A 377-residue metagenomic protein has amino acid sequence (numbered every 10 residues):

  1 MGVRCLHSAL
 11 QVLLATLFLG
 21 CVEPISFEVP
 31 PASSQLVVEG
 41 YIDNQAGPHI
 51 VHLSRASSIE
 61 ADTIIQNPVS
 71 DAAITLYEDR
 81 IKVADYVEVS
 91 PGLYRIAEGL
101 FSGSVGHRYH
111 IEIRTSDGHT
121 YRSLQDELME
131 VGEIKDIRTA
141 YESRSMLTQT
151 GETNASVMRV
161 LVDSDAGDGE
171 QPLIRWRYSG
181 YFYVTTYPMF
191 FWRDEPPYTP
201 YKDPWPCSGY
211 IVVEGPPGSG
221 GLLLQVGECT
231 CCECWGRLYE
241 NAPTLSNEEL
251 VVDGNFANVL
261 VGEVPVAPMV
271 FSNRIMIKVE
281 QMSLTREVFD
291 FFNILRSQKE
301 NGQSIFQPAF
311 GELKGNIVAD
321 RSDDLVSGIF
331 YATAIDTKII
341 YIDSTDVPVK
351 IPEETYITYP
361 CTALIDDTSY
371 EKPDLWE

Functional and structural regions predicted by a protein language model:
M1-L10: Bacterial N-terminal signal peptides that target proteins for export
Q11-A15: Hydrophobic alpha-helical membrane-embedded or membrane-associated segments
L17-G20: C-terminal motif of bacterial Sec signal peptides marking the signal peptidase cleavage site
V22-E377: A sequence/structural signal for flexible, mid-protein segments enriched in small/helix-disrupting residues
